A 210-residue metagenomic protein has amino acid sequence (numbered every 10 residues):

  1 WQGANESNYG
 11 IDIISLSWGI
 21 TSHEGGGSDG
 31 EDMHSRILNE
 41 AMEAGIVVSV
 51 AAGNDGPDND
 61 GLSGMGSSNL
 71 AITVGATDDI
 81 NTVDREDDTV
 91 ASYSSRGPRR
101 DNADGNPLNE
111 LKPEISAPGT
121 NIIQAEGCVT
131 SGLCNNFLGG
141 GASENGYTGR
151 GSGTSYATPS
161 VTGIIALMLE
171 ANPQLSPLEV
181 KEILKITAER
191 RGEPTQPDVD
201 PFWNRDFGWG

Functional and structural regions predicted by a protein language model:
W1-G27, G75-D78, T82, R150: Subtilisin-like peptidase catalytic core
N5, L16, A117-C128, I186-E189: Glycine-rich, acidic and aromatic/proline-enriched surface loops and short helix-turn segments that act as binding
S7-I14, E43-V48, N69-T73, L111-P113 (+2 more regions): Loop/turn elements at helix/coil->beta-strand transitions in domains of secreted/extracellular proteins
I11-S15, G146, E170-G210: C-terminal subdomain of the subtilisin-like protease fold in secreted/lumenal serine endopeptidases
G19-T21, V47, G53-P57, D79 (+1 more regions): Catalytic metal-binding/acid-base residues of hydrolase active sites
G30-V48: Catalytic-core regions built around general acid/base machinery
N54-L70: Glycine-rich, charge-decorated loop segments at or immediately adjacent to ligand/cofactor-binding or catalytic sites
G66-A166, E170, D206-W209: Extracellular S/T/G-rich loop segment that most often corresponds to the catalytic His/Ser-adjacent loop
